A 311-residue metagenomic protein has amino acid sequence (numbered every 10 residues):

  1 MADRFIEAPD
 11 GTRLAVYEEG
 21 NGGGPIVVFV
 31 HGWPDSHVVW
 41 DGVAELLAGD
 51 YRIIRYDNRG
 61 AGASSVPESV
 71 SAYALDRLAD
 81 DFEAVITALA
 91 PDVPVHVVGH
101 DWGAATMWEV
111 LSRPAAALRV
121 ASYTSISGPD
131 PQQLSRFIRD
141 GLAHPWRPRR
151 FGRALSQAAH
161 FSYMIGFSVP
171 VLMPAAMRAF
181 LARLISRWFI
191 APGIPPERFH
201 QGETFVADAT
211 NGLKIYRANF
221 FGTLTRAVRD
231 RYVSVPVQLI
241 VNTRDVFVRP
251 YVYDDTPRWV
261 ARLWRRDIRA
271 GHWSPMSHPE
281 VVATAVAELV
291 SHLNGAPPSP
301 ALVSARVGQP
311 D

Functional and structural regions predicted by a protein language model:
A2-P9: Short acidic-hydrophobic surface loop/beta-edge motif
F5, A15, R52, R262-W264: Conserved beta-strand segments of alpha/beta enzyme cores
D10-E18: A short loop-to-beta-strand scaffold at the N-terminal edge of the catalytic core in hydrolase folds
A15, H31, A61, H100 (+1 more regions): Histidine-centered divalent metal-coordination motifs
E19-A63: Conserved HGGG/HGGXW glycine-rich cap/lid loop of the alpha/beta-hydrolase fold
W33-D35, I54, A61-V98, A105-L263: Flexible "cap/lid" subdomain of the alpha/beta-hydrolase fold that forms the substrate-access gate
V43, V110, V252, A285-L289: Hydrophobic residues on the short alpha-helix immediately C-terminal to a glycine-rich phosphate/catalytic loop
A261-D311: Catalytic active-site module of serine/aspartate enzymes centered on a nucleophile-bearing elbow/loop
